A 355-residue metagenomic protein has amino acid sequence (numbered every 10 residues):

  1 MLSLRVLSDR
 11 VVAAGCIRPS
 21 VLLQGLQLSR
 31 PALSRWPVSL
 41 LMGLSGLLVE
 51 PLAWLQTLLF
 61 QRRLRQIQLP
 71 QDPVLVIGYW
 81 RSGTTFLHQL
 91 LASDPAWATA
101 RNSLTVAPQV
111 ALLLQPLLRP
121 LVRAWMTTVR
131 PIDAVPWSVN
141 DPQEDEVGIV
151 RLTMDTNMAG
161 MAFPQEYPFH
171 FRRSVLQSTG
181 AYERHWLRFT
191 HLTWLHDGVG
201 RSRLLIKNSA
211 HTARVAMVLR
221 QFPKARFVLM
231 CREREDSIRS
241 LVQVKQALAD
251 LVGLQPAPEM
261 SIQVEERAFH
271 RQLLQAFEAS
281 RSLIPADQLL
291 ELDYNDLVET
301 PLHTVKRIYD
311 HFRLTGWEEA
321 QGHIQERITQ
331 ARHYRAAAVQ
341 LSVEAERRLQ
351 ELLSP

Functional and structural regions predicted by a protein language model:
M1-Q56, L64, G180, W194 (+1 more regions): PAPS-dependent sulfotransferases, especially Golgi type II membrane carbohydrate sulfotransferases
L55-V76, T105-Q115: N-terminal signal-anchor transmembrane helix
V76-A92: Glycine-rich phosphate-binding P-loop
I77-Y79, L205-S209, Y294: Short His-Asn-centered micro-motif
S93-S103: Post-Walker A helix-loop "phosphate-sensing" segment adjacent to the P-loop in P-loop NTPases
L104-L204: PAPS-dependent sulfation machinery
H211-V215, E235-I238, V298-P301: Flexible loop/turn segments at secondary-structure boundaries
V218-Q243: Conserved phosphate-donor/acceptor-positioning beta-strand/loop module used by diverse small-molecule
